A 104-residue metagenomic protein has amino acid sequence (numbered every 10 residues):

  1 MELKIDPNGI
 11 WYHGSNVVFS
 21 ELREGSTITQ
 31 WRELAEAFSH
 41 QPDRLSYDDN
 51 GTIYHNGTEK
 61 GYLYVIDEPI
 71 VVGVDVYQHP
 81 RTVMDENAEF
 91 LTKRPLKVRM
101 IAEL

Functional and structural regions predicted by a protein language model:
M1-I10, G14-L104: Conserved NAD+-utilizing ADP-ribose enzyme module
